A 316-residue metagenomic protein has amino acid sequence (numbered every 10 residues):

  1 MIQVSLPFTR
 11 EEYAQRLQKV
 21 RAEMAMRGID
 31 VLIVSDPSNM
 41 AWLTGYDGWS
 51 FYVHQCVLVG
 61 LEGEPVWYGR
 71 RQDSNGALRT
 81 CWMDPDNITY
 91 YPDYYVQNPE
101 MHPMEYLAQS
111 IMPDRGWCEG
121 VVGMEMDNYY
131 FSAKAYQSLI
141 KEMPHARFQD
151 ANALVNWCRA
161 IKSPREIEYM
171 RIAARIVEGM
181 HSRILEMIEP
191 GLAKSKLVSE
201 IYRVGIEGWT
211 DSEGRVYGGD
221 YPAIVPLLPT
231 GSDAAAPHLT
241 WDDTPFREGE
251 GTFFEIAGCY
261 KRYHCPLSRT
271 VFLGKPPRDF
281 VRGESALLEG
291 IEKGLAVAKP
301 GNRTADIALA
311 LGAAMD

Functional and structural regions predicted by a protein language model:
M1-D316: Active-site neighborhoods and metal-handling regions in enzymes and metal-associated proteins
